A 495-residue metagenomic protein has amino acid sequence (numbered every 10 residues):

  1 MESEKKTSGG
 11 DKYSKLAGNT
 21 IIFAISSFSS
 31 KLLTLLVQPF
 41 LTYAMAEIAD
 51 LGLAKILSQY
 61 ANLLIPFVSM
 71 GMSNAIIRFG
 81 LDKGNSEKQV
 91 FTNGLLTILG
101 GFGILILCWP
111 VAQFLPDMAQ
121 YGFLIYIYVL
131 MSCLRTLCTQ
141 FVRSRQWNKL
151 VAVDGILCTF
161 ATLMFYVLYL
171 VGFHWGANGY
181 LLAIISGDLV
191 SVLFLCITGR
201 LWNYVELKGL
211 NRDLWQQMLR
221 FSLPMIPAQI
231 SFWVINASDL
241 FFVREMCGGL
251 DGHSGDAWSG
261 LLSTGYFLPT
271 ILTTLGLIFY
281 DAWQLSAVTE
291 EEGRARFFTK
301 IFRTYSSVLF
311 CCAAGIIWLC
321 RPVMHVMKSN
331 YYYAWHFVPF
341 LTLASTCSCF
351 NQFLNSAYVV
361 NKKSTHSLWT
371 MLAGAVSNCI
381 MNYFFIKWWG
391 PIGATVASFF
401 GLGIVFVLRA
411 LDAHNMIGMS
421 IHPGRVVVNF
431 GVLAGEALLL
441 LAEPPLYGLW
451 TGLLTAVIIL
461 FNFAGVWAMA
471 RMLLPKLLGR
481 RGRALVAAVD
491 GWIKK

Functional and structural regions predicted by a protein language model:
E2-E4, D11-S73, L105-W109, Y128 (+3 more regions): Signature of the first transmembrane helix
E2-G9, L441-K495: Membrane-proximal transmembrane or re-entrant/amphipathic helices at the cytosolic face
E2-L16, F123, V153, A177-A183 (+4 more regions): Interhelical loop/hinge segments that connect adjacent transmembrane helices in multipass membrane
G18-S30, I56-Q113, Q120, G293-C312: Membrane-water interface segments that mark the loop-to-transmembrane alpha-helix transition
N19-T34, C158, Y180-G199, R212-V288 (+2 more regions): Transmembrane helical elements of multi-pass membrane transporters/channels
P39, V68-G84, G265, P269-Y305 (+1 more regions): Helix-loop junctions and terminal segments of transmembrane helices in multi-pass membrane transport/translocation
I48-A49, A112-Y128, H253-D256, I316-T346 (+2 more regions): Interfacial segments at transmembrane-helix termini and the short loops linking adjacent helices
V153-L201, F221, L372-N378, P391-D412 (+1 more regions): Hydrophobic alpha-helical transmembrane segments
